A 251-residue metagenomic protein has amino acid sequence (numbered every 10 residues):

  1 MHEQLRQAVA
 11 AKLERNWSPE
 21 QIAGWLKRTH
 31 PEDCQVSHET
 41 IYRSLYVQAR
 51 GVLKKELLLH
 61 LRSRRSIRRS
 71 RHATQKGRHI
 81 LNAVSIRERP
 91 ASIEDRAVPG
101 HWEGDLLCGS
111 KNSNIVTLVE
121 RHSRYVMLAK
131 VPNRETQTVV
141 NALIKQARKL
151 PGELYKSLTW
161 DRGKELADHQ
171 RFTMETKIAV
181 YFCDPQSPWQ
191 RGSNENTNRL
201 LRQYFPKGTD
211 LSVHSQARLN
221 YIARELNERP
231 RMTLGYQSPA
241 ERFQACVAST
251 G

Functional and structural regions predicted by a protein language model:
M1-S193, N198-D210, R224, S249: Secondary-structure boundary/capping micro-motif
K207-G251: C-terminal domain-tail junction helix/linker
